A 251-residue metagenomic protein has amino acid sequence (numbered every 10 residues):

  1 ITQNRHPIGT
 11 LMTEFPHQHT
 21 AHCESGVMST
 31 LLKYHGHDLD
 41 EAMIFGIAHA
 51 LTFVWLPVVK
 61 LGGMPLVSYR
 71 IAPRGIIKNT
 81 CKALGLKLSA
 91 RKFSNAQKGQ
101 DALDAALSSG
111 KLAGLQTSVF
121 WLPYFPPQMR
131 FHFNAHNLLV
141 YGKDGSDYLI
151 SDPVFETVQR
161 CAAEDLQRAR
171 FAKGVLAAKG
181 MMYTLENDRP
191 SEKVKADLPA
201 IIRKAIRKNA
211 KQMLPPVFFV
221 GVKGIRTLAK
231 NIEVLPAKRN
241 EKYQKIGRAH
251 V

Functional and structural regions predicted by a protein language model:
P7-L39, A50-P190: Conserved active-site-adjacent core of cysteine acyl-enzyme catalytic domains
G145-R248: Noncatalytic regulatory segments and standalone regulatory/sensor domains
